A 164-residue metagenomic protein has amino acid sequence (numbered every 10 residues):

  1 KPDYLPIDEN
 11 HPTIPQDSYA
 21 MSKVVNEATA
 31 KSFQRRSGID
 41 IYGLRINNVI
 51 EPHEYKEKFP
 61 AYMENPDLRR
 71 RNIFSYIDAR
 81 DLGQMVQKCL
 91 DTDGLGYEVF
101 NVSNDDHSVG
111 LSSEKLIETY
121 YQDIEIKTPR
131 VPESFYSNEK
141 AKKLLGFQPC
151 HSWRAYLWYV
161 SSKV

Functional and structural regions predicted by a protein language model:
K1-L5, Y55-M63, L116-E118: Short, flexible, mixed-charge acidic loops at enzyme active sites
K1-S37: Catalytic helix-loop patch of NAD(P)-dependent Rossmann-fold dehydrogenases
D3, I73, P132-E133: Glycine/small-residue-rich pyrophosphate-binding loop that anchors the diphosphate of NDP-sugar donors
I14-Y19, D67-S75, I126-T128: A short acidic, glycine-rich active-site loop that binds or catalyzes chemistry on phosphate/adenosine moieties
T29-P52: Conserved beta-loop-beta element that borders a ligand/cofactor-binding pocket
G43, Y76, F135-Y136: Short aromatic/basic micro-patch
V49-D67, N72-V99: Alpha-helical substrate-binding/gating segment
R80-V164: C-terminal substrate-binding subdomain of Rossmann-fold SDR/epimerase-dehydratase oxidoreductases
